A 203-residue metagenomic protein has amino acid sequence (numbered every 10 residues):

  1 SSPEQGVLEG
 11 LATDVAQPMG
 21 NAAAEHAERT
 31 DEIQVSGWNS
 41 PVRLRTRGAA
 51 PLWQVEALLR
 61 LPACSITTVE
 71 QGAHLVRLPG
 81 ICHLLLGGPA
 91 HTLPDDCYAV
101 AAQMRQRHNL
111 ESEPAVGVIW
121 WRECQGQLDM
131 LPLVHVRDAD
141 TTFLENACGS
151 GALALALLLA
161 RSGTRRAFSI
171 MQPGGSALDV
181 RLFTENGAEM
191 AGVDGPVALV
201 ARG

Functional and structural regions predicted by a protein language model:
S1-A147, A154-G203: Active-site proximal loop and beta-alpha junction motif in alpha/beta enzyme cores
